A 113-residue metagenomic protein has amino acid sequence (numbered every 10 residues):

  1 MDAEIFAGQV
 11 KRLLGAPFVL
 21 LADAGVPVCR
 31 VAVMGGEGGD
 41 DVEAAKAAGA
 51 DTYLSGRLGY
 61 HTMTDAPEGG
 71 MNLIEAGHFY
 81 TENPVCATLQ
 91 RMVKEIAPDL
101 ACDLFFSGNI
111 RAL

Functional and structural regions predicted by a protein language model:
M1-L113: Hydrophobic structural segments
